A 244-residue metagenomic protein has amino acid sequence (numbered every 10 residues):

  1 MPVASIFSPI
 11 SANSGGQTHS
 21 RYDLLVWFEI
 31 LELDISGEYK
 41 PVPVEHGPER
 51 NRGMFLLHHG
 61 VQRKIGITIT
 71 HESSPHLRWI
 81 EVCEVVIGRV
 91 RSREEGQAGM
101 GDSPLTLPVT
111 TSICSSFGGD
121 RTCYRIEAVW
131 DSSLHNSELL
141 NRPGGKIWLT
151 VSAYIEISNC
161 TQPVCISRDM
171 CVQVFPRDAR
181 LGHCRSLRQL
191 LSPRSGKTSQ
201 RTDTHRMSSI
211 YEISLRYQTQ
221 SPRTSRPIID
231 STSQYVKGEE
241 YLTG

Functional and structural regions predicted by a protein language model:
M1-G244: Eukaryotic Ser/Thr- and acidic-rich low-complexity regulatory segments
